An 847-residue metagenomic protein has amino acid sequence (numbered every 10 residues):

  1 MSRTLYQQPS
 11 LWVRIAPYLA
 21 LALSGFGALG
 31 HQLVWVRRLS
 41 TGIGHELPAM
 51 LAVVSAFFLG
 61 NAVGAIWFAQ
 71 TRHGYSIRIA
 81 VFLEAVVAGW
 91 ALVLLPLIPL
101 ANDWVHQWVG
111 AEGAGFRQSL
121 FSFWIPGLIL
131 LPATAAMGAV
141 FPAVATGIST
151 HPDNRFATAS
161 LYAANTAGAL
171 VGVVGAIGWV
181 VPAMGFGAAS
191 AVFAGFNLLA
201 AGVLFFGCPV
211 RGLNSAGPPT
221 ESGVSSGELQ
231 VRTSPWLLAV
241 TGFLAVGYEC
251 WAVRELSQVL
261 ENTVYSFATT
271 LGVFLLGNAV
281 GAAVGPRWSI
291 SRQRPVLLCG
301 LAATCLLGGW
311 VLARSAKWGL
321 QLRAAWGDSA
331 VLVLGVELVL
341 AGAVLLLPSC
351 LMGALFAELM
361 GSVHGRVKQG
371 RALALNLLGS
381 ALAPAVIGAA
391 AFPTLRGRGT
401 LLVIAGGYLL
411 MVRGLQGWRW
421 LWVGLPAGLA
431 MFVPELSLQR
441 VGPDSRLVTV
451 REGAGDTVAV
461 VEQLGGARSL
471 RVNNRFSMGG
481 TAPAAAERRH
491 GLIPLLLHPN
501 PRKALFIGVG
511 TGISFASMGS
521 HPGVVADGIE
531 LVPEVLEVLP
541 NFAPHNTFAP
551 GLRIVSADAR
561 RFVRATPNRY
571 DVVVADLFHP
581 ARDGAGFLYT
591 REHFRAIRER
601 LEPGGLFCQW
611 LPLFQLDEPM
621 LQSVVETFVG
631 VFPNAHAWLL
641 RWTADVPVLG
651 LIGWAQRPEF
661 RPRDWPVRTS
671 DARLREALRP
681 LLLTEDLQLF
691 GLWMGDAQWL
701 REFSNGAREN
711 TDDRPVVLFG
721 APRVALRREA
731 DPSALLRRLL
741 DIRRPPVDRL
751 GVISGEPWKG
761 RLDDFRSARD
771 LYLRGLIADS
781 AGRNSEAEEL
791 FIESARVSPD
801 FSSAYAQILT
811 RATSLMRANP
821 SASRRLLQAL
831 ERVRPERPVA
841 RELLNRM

Functional and structural regions predicted by a protein language model:
M1-P658, P662, P666-V667, A721 (+1 more regions): Alpha-helical transmembrane segments of multi-pass membrane proteins
L373-N376, F765-D779, Y805-A812: Alpha-helical tetratricopeptide repeat
E659-S767: SAM/dcSAM-binding transferase cores
